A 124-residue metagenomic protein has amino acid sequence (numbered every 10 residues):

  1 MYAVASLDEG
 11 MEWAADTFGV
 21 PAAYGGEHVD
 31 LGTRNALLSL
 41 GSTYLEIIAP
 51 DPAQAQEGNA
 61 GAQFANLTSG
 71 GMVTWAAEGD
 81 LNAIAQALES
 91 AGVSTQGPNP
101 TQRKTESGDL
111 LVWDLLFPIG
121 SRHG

Functional and structural regions predicted by a protein language model:
M1-S6, A36-L37, G41, N59-L88: Vicinal oxygen chelate
L7-E9, L45, P52-Q54, N82 (+1 more regions): Generic "edge-of-domain/loop-turn" microfeature
L7-P21, I84-A91: Amphipathic alpha-helical segments
E12-N66: Glycine/small-residue-rich interface belts in oligomeric ring/scaffold proteins and their assembly partners
Y24, N59-G71, T95-R103: A signal for specific C-terminal beta-sheet/loop modules enriched in small/flexible residues with GP/PG/PP motifs
G26, L37, E46, N82-G124: Vicinal oxygen chelate
L31-R34, A53-A55, T68-G70, A76-G79 (+1 more regions): Short C-terminal domain-edge/linker segments immediately following a structured domain
